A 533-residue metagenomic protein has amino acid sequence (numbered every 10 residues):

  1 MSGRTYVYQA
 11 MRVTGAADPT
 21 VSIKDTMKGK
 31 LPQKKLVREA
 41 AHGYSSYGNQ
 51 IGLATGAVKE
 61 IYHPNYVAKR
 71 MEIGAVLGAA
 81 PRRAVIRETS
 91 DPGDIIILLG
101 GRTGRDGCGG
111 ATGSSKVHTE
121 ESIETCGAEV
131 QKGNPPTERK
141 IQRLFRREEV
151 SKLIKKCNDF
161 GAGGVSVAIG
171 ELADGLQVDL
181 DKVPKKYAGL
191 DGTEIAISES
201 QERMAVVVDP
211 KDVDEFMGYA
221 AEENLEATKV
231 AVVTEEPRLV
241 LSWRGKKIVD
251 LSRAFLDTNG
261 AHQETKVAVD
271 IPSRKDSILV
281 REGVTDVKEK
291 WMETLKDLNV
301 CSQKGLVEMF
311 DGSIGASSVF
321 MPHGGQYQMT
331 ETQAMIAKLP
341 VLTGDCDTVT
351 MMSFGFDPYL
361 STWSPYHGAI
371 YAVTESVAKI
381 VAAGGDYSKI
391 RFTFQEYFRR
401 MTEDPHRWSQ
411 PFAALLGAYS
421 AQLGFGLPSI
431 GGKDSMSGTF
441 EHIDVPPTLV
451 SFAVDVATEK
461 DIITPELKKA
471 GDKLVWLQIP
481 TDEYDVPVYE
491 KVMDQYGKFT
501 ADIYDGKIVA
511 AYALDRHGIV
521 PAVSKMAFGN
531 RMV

Functional and structural regions predicted by a protein language model:
M1-V533: Glycine/proline-enriched, intrinsically flexible loops and inter-domain linkers
